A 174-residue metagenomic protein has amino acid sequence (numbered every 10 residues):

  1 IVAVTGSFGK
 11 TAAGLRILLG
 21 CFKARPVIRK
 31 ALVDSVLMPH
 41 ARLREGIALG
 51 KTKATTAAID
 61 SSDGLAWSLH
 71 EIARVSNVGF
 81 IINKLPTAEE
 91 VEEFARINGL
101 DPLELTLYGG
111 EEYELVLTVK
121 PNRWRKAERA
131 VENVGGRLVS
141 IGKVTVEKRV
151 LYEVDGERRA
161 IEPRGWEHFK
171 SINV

Functional and structural regions predicted by a protein language model:
I1-V174: Helix-biased detector of long, well-ordered alpha-helical tracts
